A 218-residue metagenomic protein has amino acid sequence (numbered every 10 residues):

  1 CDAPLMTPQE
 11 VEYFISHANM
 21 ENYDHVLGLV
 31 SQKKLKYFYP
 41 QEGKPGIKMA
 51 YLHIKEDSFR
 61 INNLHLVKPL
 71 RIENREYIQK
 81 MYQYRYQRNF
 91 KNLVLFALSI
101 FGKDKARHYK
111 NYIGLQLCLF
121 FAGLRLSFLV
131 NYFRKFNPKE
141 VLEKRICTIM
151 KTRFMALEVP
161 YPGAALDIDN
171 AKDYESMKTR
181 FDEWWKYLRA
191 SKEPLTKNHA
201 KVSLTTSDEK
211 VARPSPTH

Functional and structural regions predicted by a protein language model:
C1-P4: The conserved acidic donor/metal-binding loop of glycosyltransferases
M6-T148, V159-P162: Conserved core of the sugar-phosphate nucleotidyltransferase
E140-W185: ATP/nucleoside-binding phosphotransfer catalytic cores, i.e., glycine-rich phosphate-binding loops
E193, V202-S203, P214: Low-complexity intrinsically disordered segments
T196-K197, T205: Threonine-centered tandem repeat motifs in low-complexity domains
V211-T217: Short, positively charged low-complexity motifs
